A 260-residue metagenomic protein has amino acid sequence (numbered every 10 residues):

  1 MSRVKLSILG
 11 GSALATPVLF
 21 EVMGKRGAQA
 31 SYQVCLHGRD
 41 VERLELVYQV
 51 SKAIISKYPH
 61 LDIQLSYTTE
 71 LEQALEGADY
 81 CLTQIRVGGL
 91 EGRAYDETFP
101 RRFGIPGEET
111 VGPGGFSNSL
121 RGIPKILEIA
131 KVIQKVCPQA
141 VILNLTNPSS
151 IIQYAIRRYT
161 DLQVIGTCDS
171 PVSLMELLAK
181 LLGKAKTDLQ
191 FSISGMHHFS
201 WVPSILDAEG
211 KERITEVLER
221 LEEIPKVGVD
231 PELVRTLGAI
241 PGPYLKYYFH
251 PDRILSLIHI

Functional and structural regions predicted by a protein language model:
S12: Conserved glycine-rich cofactor-binding loop
T16: N-terminal Rossmann-fold NAD(P) dinucleotide-binding loop
K25-Y58: Glycine-rich phosphate-binding loop and adjoining beta1-alpha1-beta2 segment of Rossmann-like nucleotide-binding folds
Q64-E76: Short acidic low-complexity segments
E76, L82-T83, N144: Redox-cofactor binding/interface segments in oxidoreductases and associated redox assembly factors
E91, Y95-R158: Rossmann-fold NAD(P)-binding glycine/threonine-rich loop
L145-E209: Rossmann-fold dinucleotide-binding core
G183-I258: Long, compositionally biased stretches enriched for glycine and/or charged residues
